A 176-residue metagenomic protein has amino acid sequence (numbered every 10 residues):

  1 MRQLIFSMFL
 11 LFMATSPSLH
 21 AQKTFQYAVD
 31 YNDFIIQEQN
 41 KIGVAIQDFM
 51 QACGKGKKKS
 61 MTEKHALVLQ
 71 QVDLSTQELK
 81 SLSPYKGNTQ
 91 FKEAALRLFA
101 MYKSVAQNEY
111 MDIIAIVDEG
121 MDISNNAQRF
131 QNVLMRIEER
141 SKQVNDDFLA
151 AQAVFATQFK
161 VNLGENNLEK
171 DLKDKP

Functional and structural regions predicted by a protein language model:
M1-Y27: Bacterial Sec-dependent N-terminal signal peptides
Q22-A66, Q70, T157-P176: Immediate post-signal-peptide N-terminus of mature secreted/exported proteins
V29-Q47, A66-D73, Q77, L96-Q107 (+2 more regions): Generic structural signal for well-ordered, non-transmembrane alpha-helical segments in soluble/cytosolic regions
K57-M61, G87-F91, I123-N126, F130: Residue-level recognition of alpha-helical structural elements
S75-R97, A115-V117: Short, solvent-exposed, charged loop/turn and helix-capping segments that join or cap alpha-helices on peripheral
M111-D112: Conserved alpha-helical segments that form or flank metal/cofactor-binding pockets of metalloenzymes
A115-D174: A charged, solvent-exposed segment within the mature domains of Sec-exported extracytoplasmic proteins
